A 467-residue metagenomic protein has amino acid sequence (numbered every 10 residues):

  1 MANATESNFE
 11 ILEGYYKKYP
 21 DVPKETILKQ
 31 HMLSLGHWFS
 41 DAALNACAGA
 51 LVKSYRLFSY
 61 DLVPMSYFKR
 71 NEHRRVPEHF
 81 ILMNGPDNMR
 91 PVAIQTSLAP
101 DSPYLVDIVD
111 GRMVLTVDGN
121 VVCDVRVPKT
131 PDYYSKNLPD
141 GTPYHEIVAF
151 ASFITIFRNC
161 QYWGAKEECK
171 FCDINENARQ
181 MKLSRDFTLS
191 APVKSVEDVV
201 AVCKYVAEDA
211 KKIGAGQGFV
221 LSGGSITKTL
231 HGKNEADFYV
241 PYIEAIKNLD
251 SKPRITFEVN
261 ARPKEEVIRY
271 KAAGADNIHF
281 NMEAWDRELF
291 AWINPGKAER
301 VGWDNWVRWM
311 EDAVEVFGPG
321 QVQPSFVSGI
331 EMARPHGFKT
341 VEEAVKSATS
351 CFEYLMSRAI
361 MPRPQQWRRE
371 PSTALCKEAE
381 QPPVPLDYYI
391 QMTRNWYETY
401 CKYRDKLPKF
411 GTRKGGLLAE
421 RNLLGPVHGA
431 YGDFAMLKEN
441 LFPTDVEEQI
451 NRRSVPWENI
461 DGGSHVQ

Functional and structural regions predicted by a protein language model:
M1-L115, V316, H336-Q467: Auxiliary Fe-S-binding modules of radical SAM enzymes
P86-E168, N175-P192, D405-P408, T412 (+5 more regions): N-terminal [4Fe-4S]-dependent radical SAM core
R126-D276, A284-R287: Conserved Radical SAM active-site core
C169, L221, F280, P324 (+1 more regions): Conserved, mostly hydrophobic/aromatic
K194, D237, R308, D387 (+1 more regions): Conserved active-site and cofactor/substrate-binding residues in soluble primary-metabolism enzymes
V200, A207-I213, G224-E378: Conserved AdoMet/S-adenosylmethionine-binding subsite of the radical SAM
